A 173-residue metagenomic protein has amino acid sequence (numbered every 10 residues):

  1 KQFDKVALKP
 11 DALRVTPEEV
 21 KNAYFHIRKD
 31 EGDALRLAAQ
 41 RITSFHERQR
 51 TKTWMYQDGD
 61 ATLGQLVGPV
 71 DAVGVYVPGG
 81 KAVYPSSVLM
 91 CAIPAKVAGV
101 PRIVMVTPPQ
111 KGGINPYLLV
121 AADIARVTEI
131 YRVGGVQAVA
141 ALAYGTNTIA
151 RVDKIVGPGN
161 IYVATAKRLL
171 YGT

Functional and structural regions predicted by a protein language model:
K1-D71: N-terminal Rossmann-like NAD(P)+-binding subdomain of aldehyde/semialdehyde dehydrogenases
R28-I42, L66, K81, V88 (+5 more regions): Generic structural signal for well-ordered, non-membrane alpha-helical segments in soluble metabolic enzymes
S44, N115-R126, L142-A143: N-terminal small/polar loop signature for handling phosphorylated ligands or for N-terminal nucleophile
E47, P78, I93-K96, A143 (+2 more regions): Signal for well-folded cores of large energy- and translation-related assemblies
W54-V120: Conserved small-residue-rich beta-alpha loop and adjacent elements that most often cradle the phosphate/pyrophosphate
R126-T173: Conserved NAD(P)+-binding/catalytic subdomain of aldehyde/semialdehyde dehydrogenases
